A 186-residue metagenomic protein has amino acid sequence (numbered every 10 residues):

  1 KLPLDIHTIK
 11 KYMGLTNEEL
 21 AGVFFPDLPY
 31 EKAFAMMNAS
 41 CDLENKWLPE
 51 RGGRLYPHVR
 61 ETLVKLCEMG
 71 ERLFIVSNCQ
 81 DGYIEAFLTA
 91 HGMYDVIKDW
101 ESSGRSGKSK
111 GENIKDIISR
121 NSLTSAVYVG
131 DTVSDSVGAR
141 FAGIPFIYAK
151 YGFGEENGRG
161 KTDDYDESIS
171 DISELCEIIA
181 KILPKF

Functional and structural regions predicted by a protein language model:
K1-P57: N-terminal helical cap/lid subdomain that shapes the substrate entry/recognition surface in HAD-like hydrolases
T8-Y12, M93-K108: A short, structured active-site edge motif that brings together acidic residues
K46-I75, E85, G111: Short, acidic loop-to-helix structural element flanking the phosphoryl-transfer center in phosphate-processing enzymes
E68-E71, R120-S125, I182-F186: Glycine-rich phosphate-binding loop signature in dinucleotide/nucleotide-binding domains
S77-C79: Conserved phosphate-coupling serine/threonine residues in phosphotransfer and NTP-handling enzymes
K110-S136: Conserved Lys-Pro-Asp/Glu-containing loop-to-beta segment of HAD-superfamily phosphomonoesterases, centered on
Y128-E167: Acidic, Mg2+-coordinating phosphoryl-transfer loop and its flanking beta/alpha structural elements, shared across
D166-E174: Short acidic-hydrophobic, aromatic-tinged amphipathic segments that line or gate anion-handling sites
